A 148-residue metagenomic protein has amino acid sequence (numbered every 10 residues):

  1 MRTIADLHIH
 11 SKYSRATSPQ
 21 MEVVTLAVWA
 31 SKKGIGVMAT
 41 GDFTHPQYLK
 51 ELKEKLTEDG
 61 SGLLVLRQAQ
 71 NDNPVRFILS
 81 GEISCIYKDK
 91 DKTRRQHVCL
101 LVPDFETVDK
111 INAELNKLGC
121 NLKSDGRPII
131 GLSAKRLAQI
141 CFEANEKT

Functional and structural regions predicted by a protein language model:
R2, L49-T148: Extended substrate/RNA-proximal surfaces in nucleic-acid metabolism proteins
R2-I4, G36: Hydrophobic/aromatic side chains embedded in well-ordered alpha-helices
I4-S14, F43: Histidine-centered catalytic micro-motifs
D6, T40, S80: Generic enzyme active-site microenvironment
Y13-R15, Q47, Y87: Hydrophobic positions within alpha-helical membrane elements
S14, G36, T40, D125 (+1 more regions): Conserved aromatic-histidine-acidic binding/catalytic patches
S18-A30: Short, acidic/polar
A27-Y48, T148: Divalent metal-dependent hydrolysis catalytic cores, especially in the metallo-beta-lactamase
